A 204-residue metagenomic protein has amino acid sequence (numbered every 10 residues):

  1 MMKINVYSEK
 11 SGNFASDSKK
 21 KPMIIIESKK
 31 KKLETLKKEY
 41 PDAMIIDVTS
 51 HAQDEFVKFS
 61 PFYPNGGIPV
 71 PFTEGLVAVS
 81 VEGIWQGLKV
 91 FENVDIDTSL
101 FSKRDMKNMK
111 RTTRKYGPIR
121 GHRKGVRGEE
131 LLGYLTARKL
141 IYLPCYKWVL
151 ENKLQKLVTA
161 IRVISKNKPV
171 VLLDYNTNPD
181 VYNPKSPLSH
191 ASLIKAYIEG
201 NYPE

Functional and structural regions predicted by a protein language model:
I4-Y7, F14-E204: Charged, low-complexity intrinsically disordered segments
